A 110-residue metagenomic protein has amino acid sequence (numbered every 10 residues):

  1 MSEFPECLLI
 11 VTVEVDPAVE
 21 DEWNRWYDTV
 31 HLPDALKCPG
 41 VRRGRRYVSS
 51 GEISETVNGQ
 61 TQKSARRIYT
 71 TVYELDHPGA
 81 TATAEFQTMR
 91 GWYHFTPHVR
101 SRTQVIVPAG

Functional and structural regions predicted by a protein language model:
M1-G110: Macromolecular interaction modules
